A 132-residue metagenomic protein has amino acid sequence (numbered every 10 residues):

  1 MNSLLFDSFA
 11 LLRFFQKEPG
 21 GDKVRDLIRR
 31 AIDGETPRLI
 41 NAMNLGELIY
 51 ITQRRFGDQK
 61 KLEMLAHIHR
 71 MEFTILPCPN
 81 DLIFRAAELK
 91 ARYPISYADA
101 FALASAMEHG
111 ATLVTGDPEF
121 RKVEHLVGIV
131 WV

Functional and structural regions predicted by a protein language model:
M1-I40, Q53-A66, V132: Short, well-structured N-terminal submotif of metal-dependent ribonuclease cores
M1-S3, L103-V132: Acidic, PIN/NYN-like endoribonuclease modules and their adjacent C-terminal/linker elements
D7, D99, D117: Acidic active-site catalytic centers that drive phospho-/nucleotidyl reactions and related ester hydrolyses
L11-L12, L45, F120-R121: A generic structural signal for short hydrophobic patches within well-formed alpha-helices
I32, H69, M107: Anion (oxyanion) recognition and catalysis
I51-R54, E72: Helix-loop "lid/cap" segments that line or gate small-molecule binding pockets
T74-V114: Active-site neighborhoods of divalent-metal-dependent phosphate/nucleic-acid chemistry enzymes
